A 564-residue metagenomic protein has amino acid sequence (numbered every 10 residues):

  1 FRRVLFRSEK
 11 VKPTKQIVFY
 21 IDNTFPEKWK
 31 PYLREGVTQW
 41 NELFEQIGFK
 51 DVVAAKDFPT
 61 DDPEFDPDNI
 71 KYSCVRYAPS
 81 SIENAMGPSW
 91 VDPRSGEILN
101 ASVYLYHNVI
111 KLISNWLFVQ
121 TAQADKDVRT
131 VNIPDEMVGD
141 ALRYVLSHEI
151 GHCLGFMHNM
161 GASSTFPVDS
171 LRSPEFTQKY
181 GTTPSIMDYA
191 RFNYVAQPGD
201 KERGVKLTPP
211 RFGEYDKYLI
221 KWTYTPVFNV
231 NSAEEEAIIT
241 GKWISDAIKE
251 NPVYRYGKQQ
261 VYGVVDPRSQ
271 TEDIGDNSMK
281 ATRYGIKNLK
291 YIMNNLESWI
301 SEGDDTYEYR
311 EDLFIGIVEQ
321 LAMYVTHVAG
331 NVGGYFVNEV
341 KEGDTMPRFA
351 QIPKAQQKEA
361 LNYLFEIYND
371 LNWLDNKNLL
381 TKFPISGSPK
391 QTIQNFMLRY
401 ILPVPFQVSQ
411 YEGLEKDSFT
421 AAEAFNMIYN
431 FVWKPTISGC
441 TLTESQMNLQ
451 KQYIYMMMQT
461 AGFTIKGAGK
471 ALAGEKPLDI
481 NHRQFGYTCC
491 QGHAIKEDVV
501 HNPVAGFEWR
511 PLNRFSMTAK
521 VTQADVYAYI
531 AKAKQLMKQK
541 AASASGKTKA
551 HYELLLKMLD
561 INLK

Functional and structural regions predicted by a protein language model:
F1, N41, G48-L105: Carboxylate/His-rich catalytic cores and anion/metal-binding grooves
V4-L5: Short, small-residue-biased leader/transition segments that mark boundaries at the very start of proteins
K12, I21-P26, I47, E83-F156: Active-site-proximal segment of zinc-dependent metalloprotease catalytic domains
P13-F25, P435-T436, F507-L512: Acidic/histidine-rich, surface-exposed loop or edge segments in extracytoplasmic proteins
T24-V52: Zn2+-dependent metallopeptidase catalytic core
T38-F49, G151-H152, F156, F192 (+2 more regions): Sec-exported extracytoplasmic/periplasmic mature domains
D57-A78, D140-Q197: The catalytic-center signature of Zn2+-dependent metalloproteases
S163-K564: Conserved catalytic/binding loops enriched for acidic/polar residues
